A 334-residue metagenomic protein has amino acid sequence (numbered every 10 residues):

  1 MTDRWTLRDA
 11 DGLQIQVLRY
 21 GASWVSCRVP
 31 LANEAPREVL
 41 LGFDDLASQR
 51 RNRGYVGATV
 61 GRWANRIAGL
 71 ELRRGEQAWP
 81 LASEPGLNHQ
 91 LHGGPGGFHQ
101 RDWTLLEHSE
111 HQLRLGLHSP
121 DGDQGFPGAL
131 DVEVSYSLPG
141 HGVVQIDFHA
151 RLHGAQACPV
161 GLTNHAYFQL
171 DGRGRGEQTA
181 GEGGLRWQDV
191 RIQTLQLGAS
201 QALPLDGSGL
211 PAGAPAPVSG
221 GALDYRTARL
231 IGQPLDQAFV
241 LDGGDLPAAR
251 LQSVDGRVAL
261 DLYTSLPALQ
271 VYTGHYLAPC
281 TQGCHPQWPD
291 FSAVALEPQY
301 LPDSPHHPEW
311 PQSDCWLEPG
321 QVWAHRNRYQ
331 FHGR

Functional and structural regions predicted by a protein language model:
M1-R334: An exposed, glycine/acidic-rich loop-and-rim segment of catalytic or binding clefts
